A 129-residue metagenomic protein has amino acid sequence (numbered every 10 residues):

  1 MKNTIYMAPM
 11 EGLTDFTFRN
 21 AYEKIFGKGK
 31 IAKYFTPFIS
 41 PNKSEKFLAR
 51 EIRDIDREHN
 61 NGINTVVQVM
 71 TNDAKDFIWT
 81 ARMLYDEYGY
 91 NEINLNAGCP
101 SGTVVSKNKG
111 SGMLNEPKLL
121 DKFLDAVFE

Functional and structural regions predicted by a protein language model:
M1-I5: Extreme N-terminal starter segment of soluble prokaryotic enzymes
Y6, F18, D76, T80 (+2 more regions): General structural feature for long, well-ordered alpha-helical segments within catalytic domains of soluble enzymes
M10, T14, P100, G112: Gly/Ser/Thr-rich beta-alpha loop segments that engage phosphate groups in nucleotides
M10-M83, E87-Y90: Glycine-rich, positively charged N-terminal anion/phosphate-binding segment
T36, E92-S101: Non-cysteine beta-strand/loop elements that form the S-adenosyl-L-methionine
D56-N64, M113-E129: Alpha-helix-loop-beta-strand connector modules within alpha/beta enzyme cores
S101-E116: Surface-exposed, active-site-proximal loop segments in enzymatic domains
